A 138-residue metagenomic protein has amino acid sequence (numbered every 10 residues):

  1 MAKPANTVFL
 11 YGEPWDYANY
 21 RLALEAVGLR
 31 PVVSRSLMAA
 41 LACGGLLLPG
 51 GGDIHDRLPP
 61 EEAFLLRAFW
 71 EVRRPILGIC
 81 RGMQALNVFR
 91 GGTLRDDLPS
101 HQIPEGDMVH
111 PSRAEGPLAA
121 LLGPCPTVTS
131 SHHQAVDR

Functional and structural regions predicted by a protein language model:
M1-R74, R81, V88-R95, P99-T127 (+2 more regions): N-terminal beta1-alpha1 cap of cysteine-dependent amidohydrolase-like domains
